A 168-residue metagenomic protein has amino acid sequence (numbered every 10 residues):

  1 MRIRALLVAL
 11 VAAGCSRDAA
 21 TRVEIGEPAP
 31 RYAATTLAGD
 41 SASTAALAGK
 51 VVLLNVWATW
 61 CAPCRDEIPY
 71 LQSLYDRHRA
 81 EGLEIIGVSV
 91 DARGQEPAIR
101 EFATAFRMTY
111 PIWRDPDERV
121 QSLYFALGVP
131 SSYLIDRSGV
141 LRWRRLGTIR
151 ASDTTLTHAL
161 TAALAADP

Functional and structural regions predicted by a protein language model:
M1-A13: Sec-dependent bacterial lipoprotein signal peptides
C15-D18: Bacterial signal peptide processing site
V23, T36-L37, I135-D136: Short, acidic, Ser/Thr-enriched surface-loop or helix-capping motifs
R31-V52, Y75: A short beta-strand-turn-helix
V56-S73: Conserved redox-active cysteine motifs that mediate thiol-disulfide chemistry, especially di-cysteine Cys-X(1-2)-Cys
G82-E96, M108-D117: Thiol-based oxidoreductase modules, predominantly thioredoxin-like and allied folds used for disulfide exchange
R100-S138: Short, internal strand/loop/helix patches that form the active-site neighborhood or redox-interaction surface
L134-P168: Thiol-/selenol-based redox modules, centered on thioredoxin-like and closely related oxidoreductase domains
